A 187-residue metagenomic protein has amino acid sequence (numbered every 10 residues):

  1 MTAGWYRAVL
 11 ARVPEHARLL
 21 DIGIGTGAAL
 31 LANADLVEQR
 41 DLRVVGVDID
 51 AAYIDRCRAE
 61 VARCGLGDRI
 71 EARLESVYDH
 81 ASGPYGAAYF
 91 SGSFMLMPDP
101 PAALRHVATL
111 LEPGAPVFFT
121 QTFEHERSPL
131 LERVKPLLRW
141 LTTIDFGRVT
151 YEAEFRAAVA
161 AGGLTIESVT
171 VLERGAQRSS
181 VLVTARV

Functional and structural regions predicted by a protein language model:
M1-H16, A32: Conserved alpha-helix/loop element of class I SAM-dependent methyltransferases that forms part of the SAM/SAH-binding
A17, L42, A115: Glycine-centered, small-residue-biased loops immediately flanking beta-strands in adenine/cofactor-binding cores
L20, T26-Y78: Class I SAM-dependent methyltransferase SAM/SAH-binding core
Y78-A88: A short acidic, Gly/Pro-enriched loop at the edge of an enzyme's catalytic core that lines a small-molecule cofactor
A87-D99: A short SAM/SAH-binding and catalytic strip from SAM-dependent methyltransferases
P101-P113: A short glycine-rich, Lys/Arg-flanked "PGG" loop and its adjoining helix->strand segment in the class I
T120-G175: C-terminal alpha-helical "lid/dimerization" subdomain adjacent to the S-adenosyl-L-methionine
L182-V187: C-terminal lobe and adjacent flexible extensions of AdoMet/dcAdoMet transferase-like proteins
